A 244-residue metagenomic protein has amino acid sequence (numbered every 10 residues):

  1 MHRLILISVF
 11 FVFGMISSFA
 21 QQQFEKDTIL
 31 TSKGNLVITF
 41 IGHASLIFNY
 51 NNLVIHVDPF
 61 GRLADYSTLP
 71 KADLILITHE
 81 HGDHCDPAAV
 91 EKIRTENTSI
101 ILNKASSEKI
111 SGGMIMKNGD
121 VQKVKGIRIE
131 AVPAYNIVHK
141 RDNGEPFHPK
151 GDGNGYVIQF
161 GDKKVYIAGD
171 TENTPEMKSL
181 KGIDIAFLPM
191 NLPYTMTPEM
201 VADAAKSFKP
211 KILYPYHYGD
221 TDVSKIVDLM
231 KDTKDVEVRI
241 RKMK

Functional and structural regions predicted by a protein language model:
M1-Q22: Bacterial Sec-dependent N-terminal signal peptides
Q21-P70, G112-K181, K242-K244: Core dinuclear metal-dependent hydrolase active-site scaffold
F40, H56-D58, L76, I101-L102 (+3 more regions): Structural recognition of the beta-strand scaffold that forms the well-ordered cores of secreted hydrolase catalytic
F48, H79, D86, I129 (+3 more regions): Divalent metal-coordination and catalytic microenvironments
G61-S106, K181-F187: Active-site metal-binding motif and surrounding structural segment of the metallo-beta-lactamase
L63-D65, H81-C85, S107-K109, D120-K123 (+4 more regions): Active-site environment of divalent metal-dependent phosphoester hydrolases
M114-V124, R128, K150, A202 (+1 more regions): Binuclear metal-ion centers of metallo-dependent hydrolases, dominated by the metallo-beta-lactamase
N154-F208, P215-T221: Metallo-beta-lactamase
